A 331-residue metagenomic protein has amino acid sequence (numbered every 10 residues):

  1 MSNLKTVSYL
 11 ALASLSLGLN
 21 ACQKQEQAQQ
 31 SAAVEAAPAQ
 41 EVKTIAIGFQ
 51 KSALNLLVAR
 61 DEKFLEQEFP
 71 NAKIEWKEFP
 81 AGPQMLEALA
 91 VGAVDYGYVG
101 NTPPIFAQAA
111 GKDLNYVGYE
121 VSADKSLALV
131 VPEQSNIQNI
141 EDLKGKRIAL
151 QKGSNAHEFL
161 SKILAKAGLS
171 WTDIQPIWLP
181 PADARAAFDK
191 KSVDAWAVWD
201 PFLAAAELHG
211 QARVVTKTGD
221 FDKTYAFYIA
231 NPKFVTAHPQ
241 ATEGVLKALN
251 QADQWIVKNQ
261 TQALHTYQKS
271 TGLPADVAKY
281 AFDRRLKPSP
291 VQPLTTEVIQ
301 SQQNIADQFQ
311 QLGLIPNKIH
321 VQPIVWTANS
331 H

Functional and structural regions predicted by a protein language model:
G18-A21: C-terminal motif of bacterial Sec signal peptides marking the signal peptidase cleavage site
Q23-Q25: Bacterial signal peptide processing site
V42-F64, S126-E207, T261, I299-N304: Bilobed "Venus flytrap"/periplasmic-binding protein-like clamshell domains and structurally analogous long
Q50-S52, P80-G82, A93-I105, A110 (+5 more regions): Beta->alpha turn/N-cap motifs
K51-E78, P83-Q84, A90, Q108-A110 (+2 more regions): Short, polar/charged alpha-helical segment
T102, D173-K269: Pocket-lining segment of extracytoplasmic ligand-binding domains
T236-P316: Secondary-structure end/capping motifs
D307-H331: Conserved C-terminal helix/tail region of periplasmic/extracytoplasmic solute-binding proteins
